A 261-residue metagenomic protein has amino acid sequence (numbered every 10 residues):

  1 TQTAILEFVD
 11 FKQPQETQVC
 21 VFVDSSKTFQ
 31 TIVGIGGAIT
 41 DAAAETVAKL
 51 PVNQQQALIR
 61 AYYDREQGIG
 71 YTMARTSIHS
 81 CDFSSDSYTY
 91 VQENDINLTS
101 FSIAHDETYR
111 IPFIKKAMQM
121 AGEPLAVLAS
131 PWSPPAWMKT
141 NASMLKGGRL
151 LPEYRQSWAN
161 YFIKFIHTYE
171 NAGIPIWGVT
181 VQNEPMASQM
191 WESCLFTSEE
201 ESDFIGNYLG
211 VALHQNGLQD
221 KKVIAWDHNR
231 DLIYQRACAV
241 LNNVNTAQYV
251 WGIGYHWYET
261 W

Functional and structural regions predicted by a protein language model:
Q2-I176, T197, D203, N207 (+1 more regions): N-terminal catalytic cores of secreted or lumenal carbohydrate-active enzymes
F29-I32, V181, R236: Short low-complexity stretches enriched in small and charged residues
A38, R75-S77, L128-S130, T180-Q182 (+2 more regions): A cross-family glycoside hydrolase active-site/sugar-binding cleft signature
A42-E45, H79-F83, S133-W137, Q182-S188 (+2 more regions): Solvent-exposed loop/turn segments at secondary-structure junctions within structured extracellular/periplasmic domains
Q156-G178, P185-W261: Active-site neighborhood of glycoside hydrolase catalytic domains
